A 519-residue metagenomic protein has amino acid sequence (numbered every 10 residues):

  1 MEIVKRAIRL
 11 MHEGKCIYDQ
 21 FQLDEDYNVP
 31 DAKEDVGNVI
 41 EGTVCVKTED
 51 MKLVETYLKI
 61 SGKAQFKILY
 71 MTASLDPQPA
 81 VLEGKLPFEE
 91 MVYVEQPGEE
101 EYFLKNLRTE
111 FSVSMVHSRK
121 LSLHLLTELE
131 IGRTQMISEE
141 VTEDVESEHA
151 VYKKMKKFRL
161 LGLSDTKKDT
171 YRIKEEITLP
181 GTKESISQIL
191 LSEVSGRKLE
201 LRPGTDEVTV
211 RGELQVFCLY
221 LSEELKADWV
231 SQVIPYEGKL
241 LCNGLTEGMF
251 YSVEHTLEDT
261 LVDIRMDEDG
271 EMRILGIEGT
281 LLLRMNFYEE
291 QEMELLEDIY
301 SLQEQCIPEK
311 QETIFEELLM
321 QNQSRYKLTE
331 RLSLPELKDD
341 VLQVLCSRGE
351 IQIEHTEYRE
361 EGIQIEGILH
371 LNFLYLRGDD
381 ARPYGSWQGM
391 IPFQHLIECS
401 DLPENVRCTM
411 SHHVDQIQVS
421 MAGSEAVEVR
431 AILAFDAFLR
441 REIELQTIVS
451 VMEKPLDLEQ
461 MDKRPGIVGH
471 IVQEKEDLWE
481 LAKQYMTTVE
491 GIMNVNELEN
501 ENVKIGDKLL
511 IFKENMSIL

Functional and structural regions predicted by a protein language model:
M1-K463: Interfacial loop/beta elements and low-complexity acidic/Ser/Thr-rich segments of macromolecular assembly/processing
L456-N494, E499-L519: Primarily a LysM-type cell-wall glycan-binding module
